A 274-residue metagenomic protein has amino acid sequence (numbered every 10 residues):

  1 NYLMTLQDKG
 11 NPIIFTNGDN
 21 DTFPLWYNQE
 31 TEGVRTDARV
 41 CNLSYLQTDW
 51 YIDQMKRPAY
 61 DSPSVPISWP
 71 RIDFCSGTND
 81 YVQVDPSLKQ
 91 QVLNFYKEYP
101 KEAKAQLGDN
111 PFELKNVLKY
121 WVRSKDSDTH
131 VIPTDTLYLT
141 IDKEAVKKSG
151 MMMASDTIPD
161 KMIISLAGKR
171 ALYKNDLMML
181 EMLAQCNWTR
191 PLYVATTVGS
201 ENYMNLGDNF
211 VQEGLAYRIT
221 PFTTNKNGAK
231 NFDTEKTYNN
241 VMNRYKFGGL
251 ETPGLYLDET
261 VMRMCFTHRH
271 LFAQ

Functional and structural regions predicted by a protein language model:
N1-N11, Y27-Q274: ER/secretory pathway lumenal C-terminal domains and tails of membrane proteins involved in glycoprotein biogenesis
